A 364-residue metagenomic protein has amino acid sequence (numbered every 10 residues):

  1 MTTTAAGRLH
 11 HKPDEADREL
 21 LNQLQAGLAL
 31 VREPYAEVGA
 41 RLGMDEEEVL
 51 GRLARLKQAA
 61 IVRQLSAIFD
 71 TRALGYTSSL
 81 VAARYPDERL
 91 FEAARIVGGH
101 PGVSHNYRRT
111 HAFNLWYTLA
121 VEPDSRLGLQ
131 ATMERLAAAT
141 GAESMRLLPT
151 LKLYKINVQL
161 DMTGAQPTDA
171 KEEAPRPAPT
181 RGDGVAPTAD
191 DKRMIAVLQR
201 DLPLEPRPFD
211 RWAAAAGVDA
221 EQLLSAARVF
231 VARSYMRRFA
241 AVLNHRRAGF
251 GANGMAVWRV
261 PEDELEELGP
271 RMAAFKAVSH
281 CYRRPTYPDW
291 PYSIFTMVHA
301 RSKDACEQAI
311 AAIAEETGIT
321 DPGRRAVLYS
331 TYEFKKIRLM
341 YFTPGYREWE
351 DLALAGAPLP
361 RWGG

Functional and structural regions predicted by a protein language model:
M1-G364: A compositional/biophysical signature of low hydrophobicity enriched in polar/charged and small residues
